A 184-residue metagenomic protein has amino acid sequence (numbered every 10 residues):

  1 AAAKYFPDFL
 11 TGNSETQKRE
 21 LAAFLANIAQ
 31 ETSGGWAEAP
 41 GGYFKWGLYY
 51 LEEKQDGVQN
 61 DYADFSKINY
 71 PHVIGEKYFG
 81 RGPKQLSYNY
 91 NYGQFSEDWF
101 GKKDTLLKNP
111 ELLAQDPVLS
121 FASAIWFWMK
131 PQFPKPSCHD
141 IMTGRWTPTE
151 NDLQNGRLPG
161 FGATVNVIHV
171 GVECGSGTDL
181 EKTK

Functional and structural regions predicted by a protein language model:
A1-K4, F9-K130, G156-G160, T164-H169: Peptidoglycan-targeting cell-wall enzymes and recognition modules
Y5-S14, S137-E150: Short helix/loop segment immediately N-terminal to the Walker
Q132-P134: Acidic, metal/cofactor-coordinating or nucleic-acid-engaging core segments within structured domains
C138-H139, T149, L153-V167, G175-K184: Hydrophobic, mid-to-C-terminal alpha-helical segments
V172: Cell-envelope and extracellular/periplasmic
